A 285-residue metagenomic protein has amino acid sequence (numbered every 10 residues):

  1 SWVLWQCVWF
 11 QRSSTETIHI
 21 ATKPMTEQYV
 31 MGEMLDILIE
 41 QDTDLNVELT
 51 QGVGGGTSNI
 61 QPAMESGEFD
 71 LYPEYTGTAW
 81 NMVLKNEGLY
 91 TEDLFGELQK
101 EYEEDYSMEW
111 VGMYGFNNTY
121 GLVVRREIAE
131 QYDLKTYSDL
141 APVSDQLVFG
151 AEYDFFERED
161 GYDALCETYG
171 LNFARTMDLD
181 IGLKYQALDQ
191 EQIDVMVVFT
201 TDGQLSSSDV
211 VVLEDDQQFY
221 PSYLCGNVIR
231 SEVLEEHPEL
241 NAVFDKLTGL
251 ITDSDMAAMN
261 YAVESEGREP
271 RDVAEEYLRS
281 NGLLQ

Functional and structural regions predicted by a protein language model:
C7-I20, S138-V148, R279-Q285: Immediate post-signal peptide segment of exported/extracytoplasmic ligand-binding proteins
S14-Q28, L45-G52, D145-A151: Short, well-ordered beta-strand elements
T26, E48-P62, Y153, A174-Q186: Short helix-initiation/N-cap motifs at beta->coil->alpha
L38, S58-F69, D163-T168, I181-M196: Short helices/loops that flank or line small-molecule/ion binding pockets
Q41-G52, D145-V148, C166-L179: A local structural motif
V53-T57, G67-W80, L94-L98, V124-R126 (+4 more regions): Beta->alpha turn/N-cap motifs
V83-V111, Q192, Q204-Q218: Ligand-binding "clamshell"
F95-F149, S231, G249-D253: A conserved helix-loop-strand patch within extracytoplasmic ligand-binding domains of the periplasmic binding
